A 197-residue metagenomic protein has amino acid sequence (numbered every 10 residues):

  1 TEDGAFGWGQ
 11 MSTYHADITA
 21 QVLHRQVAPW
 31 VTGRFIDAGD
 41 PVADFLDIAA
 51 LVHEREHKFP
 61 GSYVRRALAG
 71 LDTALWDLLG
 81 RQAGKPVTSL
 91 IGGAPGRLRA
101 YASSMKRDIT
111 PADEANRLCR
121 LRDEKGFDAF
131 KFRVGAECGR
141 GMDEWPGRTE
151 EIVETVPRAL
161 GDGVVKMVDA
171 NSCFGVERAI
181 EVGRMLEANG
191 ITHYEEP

Functional and structural regions predicted by a protein language model:
E2-Q82: Metal- or metallocofactor-binding catalytic centers and their adjacent structured scaffolds across diverse enzyme
M11-T13, T88, G96, G139: Short, electropositive, low-hydrophobicity segments enriched in small/polar residues
D17, L79, I91, C138-R140 (+1 more regions): Active-site-proximal flexible loops/turns
I36, T88, G96, V165-K166: Secondary-structure boundary/capping residues
L46-A49, I91, A115, I180: Generic structural signal for individual residues within well-ordered alpha-helical segments across diverse proteins
R66, D72-D108: Glycine-rich, aromatic-flanked loop segments that form ligand/cofactor-binding clefts across common enzyme folds
R97-P197: Metal-dependent enolase-superfamily TIM-barrel catalytic cores that perform enediolate-based chemistry
